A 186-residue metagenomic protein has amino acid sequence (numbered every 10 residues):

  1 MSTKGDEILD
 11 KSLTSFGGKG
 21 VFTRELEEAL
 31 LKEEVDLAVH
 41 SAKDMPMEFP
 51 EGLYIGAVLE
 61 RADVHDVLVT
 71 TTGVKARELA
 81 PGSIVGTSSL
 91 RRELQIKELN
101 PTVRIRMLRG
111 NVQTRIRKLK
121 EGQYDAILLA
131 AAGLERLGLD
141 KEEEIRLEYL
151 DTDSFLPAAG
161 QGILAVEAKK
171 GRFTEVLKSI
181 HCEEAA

Functional and structural regions predicted by a protein language model:
M1-S15, E98-A186: Small-molecule-sensing regulatory modules
M1-S41: N-terminal hydrophobic or amphipathic helices and topogenic motifs
R24-E25, A29-A38, P46-M47, R104 (+1 more regions): Central regulatory/effector-binding core of bacterial HTH transcription factors
A29, V67, Q95, K118 (+1 more regions): Alpha-helical scaffold segments in soluble metabolic enzymes
L31-H40, D44, G122-A132: Alpha-to-beta junction loops
A42-K43, E51-T102: A conserved helix-loop-strand patch within extracytoplasmic ligand-binding domains of the periplasmic binding
